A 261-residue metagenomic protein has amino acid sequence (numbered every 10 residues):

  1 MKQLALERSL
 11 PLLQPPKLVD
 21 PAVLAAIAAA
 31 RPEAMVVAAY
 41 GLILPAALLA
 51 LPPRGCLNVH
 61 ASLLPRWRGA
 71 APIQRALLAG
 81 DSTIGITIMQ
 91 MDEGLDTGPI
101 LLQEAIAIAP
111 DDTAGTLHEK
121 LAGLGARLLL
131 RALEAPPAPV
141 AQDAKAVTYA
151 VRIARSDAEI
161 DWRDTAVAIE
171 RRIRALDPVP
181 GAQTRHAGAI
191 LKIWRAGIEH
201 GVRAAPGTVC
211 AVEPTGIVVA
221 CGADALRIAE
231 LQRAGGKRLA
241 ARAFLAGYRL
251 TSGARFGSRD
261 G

Functional and structural regions predicted by a protein language model:
M1-E33: N-terminal glycine-/serine-/threonine-rich beta1-alpha1-beta2 phosphate-ribose binding loop of Rossmann-like
L4, A26, A47-A50, A76 (+1 more regions): Well-formed, non-transmembrane alpha-helical positions, independent of function
E7-S9, P53, G85, G188-I190: A generic structural signal for alpha->beta connector loops
K17, V140-A144, V179-A187: A short, aromatic/hydrophobic, helix- or strand-capping loop or linear motif that either lines the entrance/gate
D20, A50, A246: Phosphate-coordinating loops and pocket residues in cytosolic domains that bind phosphorylated ligands
A34-A150, A154-S156: Donor/substrate-binding cores of folate-linked one-carbon enzymes
V151-R152, D157-A168: Active-site loop ensemble at the mouth of alpha/beta enzyme cores that anchors a bound cofactor
R163-G261: An anion-binding loop in the catalytic cleft
